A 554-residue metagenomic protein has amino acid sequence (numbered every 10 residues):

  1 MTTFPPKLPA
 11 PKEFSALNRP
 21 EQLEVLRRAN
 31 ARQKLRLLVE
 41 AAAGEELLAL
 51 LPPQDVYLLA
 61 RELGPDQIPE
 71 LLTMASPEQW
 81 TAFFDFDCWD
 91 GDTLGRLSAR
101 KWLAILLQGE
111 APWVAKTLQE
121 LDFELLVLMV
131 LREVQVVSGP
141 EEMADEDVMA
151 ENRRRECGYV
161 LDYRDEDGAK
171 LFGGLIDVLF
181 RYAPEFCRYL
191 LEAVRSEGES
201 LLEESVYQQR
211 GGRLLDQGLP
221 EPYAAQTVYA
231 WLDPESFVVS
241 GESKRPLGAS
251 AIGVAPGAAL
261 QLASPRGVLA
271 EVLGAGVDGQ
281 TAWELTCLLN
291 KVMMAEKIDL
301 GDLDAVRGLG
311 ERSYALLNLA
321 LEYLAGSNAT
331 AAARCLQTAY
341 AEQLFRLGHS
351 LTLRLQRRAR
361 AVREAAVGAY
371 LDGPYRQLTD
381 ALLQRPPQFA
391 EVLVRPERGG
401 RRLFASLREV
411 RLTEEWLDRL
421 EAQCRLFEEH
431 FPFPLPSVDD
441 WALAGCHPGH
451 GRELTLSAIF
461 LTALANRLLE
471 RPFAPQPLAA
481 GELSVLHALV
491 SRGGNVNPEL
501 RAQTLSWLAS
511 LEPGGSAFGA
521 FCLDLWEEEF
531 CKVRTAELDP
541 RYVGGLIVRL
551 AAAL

Functional and structural regions predicted by a protein language model:
M1-M74, E78-L554: General marker for long, soluble alpha-helical cores
